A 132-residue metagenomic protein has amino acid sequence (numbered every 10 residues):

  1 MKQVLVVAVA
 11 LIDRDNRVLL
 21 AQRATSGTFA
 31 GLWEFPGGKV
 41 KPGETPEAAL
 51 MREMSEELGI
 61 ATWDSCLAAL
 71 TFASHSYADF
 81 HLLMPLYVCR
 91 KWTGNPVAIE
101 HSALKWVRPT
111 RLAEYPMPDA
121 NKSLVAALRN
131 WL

Functional and structural regions predicted by a protein language model:
M1-V18, K39, F72: Conserved N-terminal beta-strand and adjoining loop/helix that marks the start of the Nudix/MutT-like hydrolase domain
V4, D13, T71-N95, K105: Active-site-adjacent beta-strand/loop module that shapes the phosphate/pyrophosphate-binding cleft
R17-E56: Conserved Nudix-box catalytic region and its N-terminal flanking loop in Nudix hydrolases and closely related
V40-K41, S74-S76, R111-L112: Short histidine/acidic/glycine/proline-rich micro-motifs that form metal- and phosphate-coordinating active-site loops
A61-T71: A short coil-to-beta-strand element that immediately follows conserved catalytic motifs
L86-R90, P96-L128: NUDIX/MutT-family hydrolases
